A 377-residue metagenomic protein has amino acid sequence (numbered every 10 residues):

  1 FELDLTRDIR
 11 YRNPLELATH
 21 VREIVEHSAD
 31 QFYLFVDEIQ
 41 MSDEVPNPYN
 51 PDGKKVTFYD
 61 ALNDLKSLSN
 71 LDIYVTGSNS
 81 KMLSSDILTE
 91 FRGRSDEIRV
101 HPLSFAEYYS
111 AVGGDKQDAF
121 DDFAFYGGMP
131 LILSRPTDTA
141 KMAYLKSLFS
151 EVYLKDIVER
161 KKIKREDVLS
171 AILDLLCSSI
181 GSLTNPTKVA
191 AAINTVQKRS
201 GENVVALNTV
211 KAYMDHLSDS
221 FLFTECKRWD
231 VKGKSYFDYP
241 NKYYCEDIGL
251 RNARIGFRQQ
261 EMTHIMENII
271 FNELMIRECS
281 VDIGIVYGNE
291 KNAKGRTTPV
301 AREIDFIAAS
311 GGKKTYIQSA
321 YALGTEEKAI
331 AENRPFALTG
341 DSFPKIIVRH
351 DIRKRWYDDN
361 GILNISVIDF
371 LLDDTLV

Functional and structural regions predicted by a protein language model:
F1-D30: Short glycine-rich substrate-engagement loop in P-loop NTPases that contacts/grips substrate
L5-R7, T209-V377: A cross-kingdom feature that marks ATP-driven nucleic-acid transaction machinery
T6-I9, M41, N79-L83, L103-A106 (+3 more regions): Conserved nucleotide-binding/hydrolysis micro-motifs of P-loop NTPases
Y33-L34, Y74, A301, K314: Hydrophobic "anchor" residues on beta-strands that sit immediately upstream of conserved functional sites
F35, D72-S78, R99: Structural recognition of the conserved hydrophobic beta-strand(s) that form the central parallel beta-sheet of P-loop
I39-Y74: Conserved Walker B catalytic segment
S80-D96, V112-G113: Short regulatory helix/loop adjacent to the ATP-binding pocket of P-loop NTPases
H101-Y287: Interdomain hinge/linker elements that couple catalytic modules in large macromolecular machines
